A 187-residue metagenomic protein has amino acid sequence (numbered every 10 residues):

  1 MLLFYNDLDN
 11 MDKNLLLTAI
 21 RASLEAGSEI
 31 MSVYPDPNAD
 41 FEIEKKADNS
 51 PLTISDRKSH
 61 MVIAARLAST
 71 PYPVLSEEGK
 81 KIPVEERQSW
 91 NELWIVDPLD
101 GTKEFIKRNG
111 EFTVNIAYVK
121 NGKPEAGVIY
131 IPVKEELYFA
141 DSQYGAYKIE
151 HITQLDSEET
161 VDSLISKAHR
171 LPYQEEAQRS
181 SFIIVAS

Functional and structural regions predicted by a protein language model:
L2-L99: N-terminal subdomain of lithium-sensitive/metallo-dependent phosphomonoesterases centered on the IMPase/IPPase/PAP
L16, I20, P73, L93 (+4 more regions): Residues embedded in well-ordered beta-strands
I30, D56, L67, T102 (+3 more regions): Residue-level signal for inorganic ion chemistry
V33, E104, I149: Residues that scaffold the ATP/ADP-binding catalytic core of kinase and kinase-like folds
P83-V84, K103-I106, L137: Conserved protein kinase catalytic core
W90-P132: Glycine-rich active-site/cofactor-binding loop and its immediate structural neighborhood
I116-S187: Acidic beta-strand-loop-alpha-helix segment within the catalytic core of divalent metal-dependent phosphate-processing
